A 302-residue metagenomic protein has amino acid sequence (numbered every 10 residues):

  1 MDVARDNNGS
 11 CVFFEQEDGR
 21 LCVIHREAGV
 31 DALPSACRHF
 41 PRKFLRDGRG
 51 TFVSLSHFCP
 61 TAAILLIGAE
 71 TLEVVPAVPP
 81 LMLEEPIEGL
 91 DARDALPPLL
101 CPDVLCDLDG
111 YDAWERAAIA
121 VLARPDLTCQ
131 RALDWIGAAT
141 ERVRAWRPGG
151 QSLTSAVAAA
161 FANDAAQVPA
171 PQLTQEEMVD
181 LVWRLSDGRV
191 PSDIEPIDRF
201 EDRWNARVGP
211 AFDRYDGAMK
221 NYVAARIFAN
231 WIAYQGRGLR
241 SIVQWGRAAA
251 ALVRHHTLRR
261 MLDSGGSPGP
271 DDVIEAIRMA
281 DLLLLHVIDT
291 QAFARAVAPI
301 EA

Functional and structural regions predicted by a protein language model:
M1-G29: Structured, beta-strand-rich domain cores that present glycine/charged loop surfaces used to bind extended ligands
A4-R5, D31-P34, V53, V243-R247 (+1 more regions): Generic alpha-helical scaffold signal
D6, E15-R20, L90-P102, S264-P268: Intrinsically disordered, low-complexity coil segments
E27, V104, L239-V243: Short, charged/polar micro-motifs that form catalytic or ligand-binding hotspots
A28-L127: Internal, well-ordered alpha/beta segment that forms a basic, Gly-enriched binding/recognition surface
A120-A302: Hydrophobic, aromatic-lined core segments that form the binding pocket/scaffold for planar heteroaromatic ligands
